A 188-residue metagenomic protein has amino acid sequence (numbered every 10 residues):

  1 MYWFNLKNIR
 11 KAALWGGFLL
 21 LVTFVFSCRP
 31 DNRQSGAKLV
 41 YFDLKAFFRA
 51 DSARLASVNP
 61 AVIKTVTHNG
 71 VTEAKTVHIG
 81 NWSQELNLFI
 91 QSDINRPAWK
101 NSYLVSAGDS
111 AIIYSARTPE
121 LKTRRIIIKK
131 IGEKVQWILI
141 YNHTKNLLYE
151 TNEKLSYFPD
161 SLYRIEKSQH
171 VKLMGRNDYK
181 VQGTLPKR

Functional and structural regions predicted by a protein language model:
M1-C28: Sec-dependent bacterial lipoprotein signal peptides
V25-F42: Bacterial Sec signal peptide processing site at the extreme N-terminus
D31, F48-D51: Generic structural signal for bulky hydrophobic/aromatic residues embedded in well-ordered secondary structure
A37-A46, A53-V58: Soluble, non-membrane globular domain cores that form compact, hydrophobic packing and curved binding surfaces
V40-Y41, A46, N81, E85 (+2 more regions): Residue-level preference for alpha-helix termini and adjacent loops
S52-K130: Surface-exposed acidic loop/strand-edge motifs in secreted or periplasmic proteins that form small linear binding
S115-R188: Extracytoplasmic electrostatic interaction patches
